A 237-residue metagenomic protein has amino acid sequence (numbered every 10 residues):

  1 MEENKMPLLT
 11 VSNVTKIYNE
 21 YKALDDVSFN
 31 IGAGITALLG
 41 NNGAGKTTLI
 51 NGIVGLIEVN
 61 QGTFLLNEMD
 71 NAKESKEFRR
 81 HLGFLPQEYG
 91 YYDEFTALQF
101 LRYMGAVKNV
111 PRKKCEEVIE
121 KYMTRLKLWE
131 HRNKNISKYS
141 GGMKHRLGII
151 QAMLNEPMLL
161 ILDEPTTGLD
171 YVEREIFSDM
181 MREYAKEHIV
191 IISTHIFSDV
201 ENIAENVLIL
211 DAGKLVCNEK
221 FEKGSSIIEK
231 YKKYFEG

Functional and structural regions predicted by a protein language model:
N41-G45: Walker A (P-loop) phosphate-binding loop of ABC-type ATPase nucleotide-binding domains
V54: Helix-to-loop junction immediately C-terminal to a conserved catalytic motif
G62-K73, E77-F78, C217-E219: Conserved ABC transporter NBD signature motif
R102, A106, K113-H131: Conserved ABC ATPase "signature" region
L160-E164: Catalytic Walker B motif of ABC-type/P-loop ATPase nucleotide-binding domains
